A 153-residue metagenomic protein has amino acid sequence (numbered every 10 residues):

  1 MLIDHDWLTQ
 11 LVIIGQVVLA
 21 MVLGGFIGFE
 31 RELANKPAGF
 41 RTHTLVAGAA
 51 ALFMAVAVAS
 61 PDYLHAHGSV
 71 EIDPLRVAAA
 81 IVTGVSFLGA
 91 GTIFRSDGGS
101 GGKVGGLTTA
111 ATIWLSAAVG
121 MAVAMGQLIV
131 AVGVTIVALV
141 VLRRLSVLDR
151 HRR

Functional and structural regions predicted by a protein language model:
M1-V77, M125-G133, R144-R150: Alpha-helical transmembrane segments and their membrane-interface boundaries that form or gate the permeation pathway
G24, V77-I93: Hydrophobic, membrane-facing alpha-helical anchors
L45-A55, L107-A122: Small-residue-rich segments of transmembrane alpha-helices in multi-pass membrane proteins, especially helix faces
G89-R95, L115-A124: Generic transmembrane alpha-helix signature in multi-pass membrane proteins, especially transporters/channels
S96-T108: Short, amphipathic, aromatic/basic-enriched membrane-interface segments that mark the entry/exit of transmembrane
A138-L139: Residue-level recognition of pore/gate-forming positions within transmembrane alpha-helices of multi-pass
